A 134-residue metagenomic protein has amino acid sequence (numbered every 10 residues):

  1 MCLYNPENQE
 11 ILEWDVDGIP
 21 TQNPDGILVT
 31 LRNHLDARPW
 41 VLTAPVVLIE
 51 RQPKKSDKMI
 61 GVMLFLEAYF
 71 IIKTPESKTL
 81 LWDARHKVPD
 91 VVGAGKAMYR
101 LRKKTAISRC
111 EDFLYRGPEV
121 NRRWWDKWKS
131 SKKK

Functional and structural regions predicted by a protein language model:
M1-K134: Phosphate- and other anionic-substrate recognition elements at nucleic-acid/protein interfaces
